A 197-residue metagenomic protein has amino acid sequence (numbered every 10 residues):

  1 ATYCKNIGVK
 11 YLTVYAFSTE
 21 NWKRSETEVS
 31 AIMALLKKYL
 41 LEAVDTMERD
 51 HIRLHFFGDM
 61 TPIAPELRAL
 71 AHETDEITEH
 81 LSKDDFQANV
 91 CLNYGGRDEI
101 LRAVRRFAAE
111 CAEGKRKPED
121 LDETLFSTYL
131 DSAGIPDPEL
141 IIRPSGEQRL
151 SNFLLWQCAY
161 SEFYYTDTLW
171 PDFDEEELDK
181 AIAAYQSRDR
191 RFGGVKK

Functional and structural regions predicted by a protein language model:
A1-K197: Flexible, compositionally biased loop and terminal segments
